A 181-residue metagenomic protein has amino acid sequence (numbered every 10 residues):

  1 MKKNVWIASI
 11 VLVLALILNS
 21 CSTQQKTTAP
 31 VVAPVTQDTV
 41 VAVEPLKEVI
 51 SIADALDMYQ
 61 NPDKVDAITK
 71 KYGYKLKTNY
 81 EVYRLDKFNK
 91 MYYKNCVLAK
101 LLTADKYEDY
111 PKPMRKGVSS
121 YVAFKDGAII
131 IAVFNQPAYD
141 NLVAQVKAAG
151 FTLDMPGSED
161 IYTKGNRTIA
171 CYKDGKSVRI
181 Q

Functional and structural regions predicted by a protein language model:
M1-I10: Bacterial N-terminal signal peptides that target proteins for export
I17-S20: C-terminal motif of bacterial Sec signal peptides marking the signal peptidase cleavage site
S22-Q24: Bacterial signal peptide processing site
D38-T39: Coil residues (strongly favoring Ser/Thr
I50-Y59, G127-N135: Second-shell loop/turn segments in exported
D57-T78, N135-M155: Amphipathic alpha-helical segments
Y92-E159: Long, charged/polar, surface-exposed segments that mediate recognition or autoinhibition
G157-D174, R179-I180: Short, exposed beta-strand-loop hairpins at the edges of beta-sheets in extracellular/periplasmic proteins
